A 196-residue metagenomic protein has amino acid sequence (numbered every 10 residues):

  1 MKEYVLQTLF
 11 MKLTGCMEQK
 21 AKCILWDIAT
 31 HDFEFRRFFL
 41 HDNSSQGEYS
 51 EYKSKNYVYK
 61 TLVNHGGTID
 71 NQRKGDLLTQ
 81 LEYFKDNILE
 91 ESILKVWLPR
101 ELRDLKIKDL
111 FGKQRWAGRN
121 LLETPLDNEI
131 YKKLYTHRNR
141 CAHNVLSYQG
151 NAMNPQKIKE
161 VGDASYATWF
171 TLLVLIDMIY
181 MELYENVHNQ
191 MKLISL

Functional and structural regions predicted by a protein language model:
M1-Q7: An N-terminal domain-cap segment
Q7-K20: Extended alpha-helical coiled-coil scaffold domains characteristic of the BAR superfamily
K12-L13, I24-L121, Y131: Helix-loop junctions and short alpha-helical segments
M17-I24, I28, V145, Q149: A generic secondary-structure signal for well-formed alpha-helical elements
V96-L196: Polyanionic, low-complexity intrinsically disordered segments
